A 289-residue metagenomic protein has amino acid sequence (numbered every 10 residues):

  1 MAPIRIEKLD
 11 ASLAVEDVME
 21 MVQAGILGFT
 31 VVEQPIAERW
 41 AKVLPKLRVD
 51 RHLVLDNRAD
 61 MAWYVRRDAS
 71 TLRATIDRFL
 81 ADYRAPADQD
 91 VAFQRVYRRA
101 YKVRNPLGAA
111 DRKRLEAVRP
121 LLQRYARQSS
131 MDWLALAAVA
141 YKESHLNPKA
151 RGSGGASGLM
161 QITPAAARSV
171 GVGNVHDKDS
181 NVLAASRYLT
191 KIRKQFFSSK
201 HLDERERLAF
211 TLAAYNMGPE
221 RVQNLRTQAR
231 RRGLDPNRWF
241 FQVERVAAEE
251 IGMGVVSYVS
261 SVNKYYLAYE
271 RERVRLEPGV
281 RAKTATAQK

Functional and structural regions predicted by a protein language model:
I4-M21, R205-E206: Short helix-initiation/N-cap motifs at beta->coil->alpha
D10, M19, V65-R66, R73 (+2 more regions): Extracytoplasmic/periplasmic ligand-capture domains
L13-T30, P35, L121: Short helices/loops that flank or line small-molecule/ion binding pockets
M21-Q23, W63, I76, V139 (+1 more regions): Hydrophobic residues within well-ordered alpha-helices
I26-L27, L47, D56-D90, Y269-K289: N-terminal secretory targeting signals
V31-V32, R39, L136, Y141: Short beta-strand and adjacent tight-turn residues that come in two discontinuous sequence segments and form the edges
Q34-L80, R99-R104, Q242-A247, I251: Periplasmic-binding protein-like
P86-Q94, Y101-K289: Catalytic glycan-binding domains that act on GlcNAc-containing polysaccharides
